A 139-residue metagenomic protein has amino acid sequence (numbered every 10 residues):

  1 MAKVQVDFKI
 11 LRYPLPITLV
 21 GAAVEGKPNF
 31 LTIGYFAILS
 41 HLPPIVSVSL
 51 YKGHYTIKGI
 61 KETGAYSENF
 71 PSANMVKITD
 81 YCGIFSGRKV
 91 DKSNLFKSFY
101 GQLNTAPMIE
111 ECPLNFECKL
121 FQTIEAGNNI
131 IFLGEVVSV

Functional and structural regions predicted by a protein language model:
M1-T32, A37-V139: Active-site-proximal mixed secondary-structure blocks
